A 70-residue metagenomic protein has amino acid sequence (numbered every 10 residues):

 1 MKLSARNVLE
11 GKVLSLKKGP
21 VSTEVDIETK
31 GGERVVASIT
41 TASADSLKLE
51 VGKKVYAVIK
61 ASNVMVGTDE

Functional and structural regions predicted by a protein language model:
M1-E70: Non-catalytic connector elements of ABC transporters
